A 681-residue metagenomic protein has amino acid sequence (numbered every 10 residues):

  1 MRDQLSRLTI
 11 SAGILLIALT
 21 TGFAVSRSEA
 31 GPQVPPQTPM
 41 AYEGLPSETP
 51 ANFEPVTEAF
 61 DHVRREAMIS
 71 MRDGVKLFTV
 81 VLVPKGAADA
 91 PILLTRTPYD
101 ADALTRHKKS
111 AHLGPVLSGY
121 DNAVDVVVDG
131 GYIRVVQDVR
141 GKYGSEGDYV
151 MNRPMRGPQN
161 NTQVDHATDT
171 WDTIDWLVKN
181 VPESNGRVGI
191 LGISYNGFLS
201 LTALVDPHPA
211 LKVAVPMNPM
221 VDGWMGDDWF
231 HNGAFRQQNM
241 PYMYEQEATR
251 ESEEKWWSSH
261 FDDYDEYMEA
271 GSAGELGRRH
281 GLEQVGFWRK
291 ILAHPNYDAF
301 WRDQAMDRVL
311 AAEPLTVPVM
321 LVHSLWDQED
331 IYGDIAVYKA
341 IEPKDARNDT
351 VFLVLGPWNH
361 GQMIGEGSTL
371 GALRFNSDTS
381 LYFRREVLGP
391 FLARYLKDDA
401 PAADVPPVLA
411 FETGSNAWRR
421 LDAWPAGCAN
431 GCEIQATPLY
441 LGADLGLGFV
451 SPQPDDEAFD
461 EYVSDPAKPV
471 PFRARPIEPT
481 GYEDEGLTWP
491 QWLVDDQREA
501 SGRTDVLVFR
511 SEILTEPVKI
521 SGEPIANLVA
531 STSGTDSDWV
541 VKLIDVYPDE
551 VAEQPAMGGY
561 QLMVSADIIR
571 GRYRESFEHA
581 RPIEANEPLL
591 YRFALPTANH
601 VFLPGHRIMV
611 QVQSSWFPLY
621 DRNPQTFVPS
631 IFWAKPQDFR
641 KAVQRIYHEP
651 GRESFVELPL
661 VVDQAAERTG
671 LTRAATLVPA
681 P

Functional and structural regions predicted by a protein language model:
V34-M40, D102, K109-L113, L117-V124 (+5 more regions): Accessory cap/linker subdomain of secreted extracellular hydrolases
V34-M40, P50-A51, M268-G271, T369-P681: C-terminal, loop-rich substrate-recognition/catalytic regions characterized by aromatic stacking residues
E48-A88, R510-E516, H579, I583: N-terminal cap/lid segment of alpha/beta-hydrolase-fold proteins
K85-N180, D228-F230, G365-F375, S501-R503 (+6 more regions): Cap/lid segment of the alpha/beta-hydrolase catalytic domain
G119, Y332-V351, F627: Active-site-adjacent alpha-helix of alpha/beta-hydrolase-fold enzymes
P182-S194: Alpha/beta-hydrolase fold nucleophile elbow
G192-T202: Glycine-rich nucleophile elbow surrounding the catalytic serine of serine-hydrolase chemistry
L321-H323: Short beta-strand/loop motif that positions the catalytic acidic residue of the alpha/beta-hydrolase fold
